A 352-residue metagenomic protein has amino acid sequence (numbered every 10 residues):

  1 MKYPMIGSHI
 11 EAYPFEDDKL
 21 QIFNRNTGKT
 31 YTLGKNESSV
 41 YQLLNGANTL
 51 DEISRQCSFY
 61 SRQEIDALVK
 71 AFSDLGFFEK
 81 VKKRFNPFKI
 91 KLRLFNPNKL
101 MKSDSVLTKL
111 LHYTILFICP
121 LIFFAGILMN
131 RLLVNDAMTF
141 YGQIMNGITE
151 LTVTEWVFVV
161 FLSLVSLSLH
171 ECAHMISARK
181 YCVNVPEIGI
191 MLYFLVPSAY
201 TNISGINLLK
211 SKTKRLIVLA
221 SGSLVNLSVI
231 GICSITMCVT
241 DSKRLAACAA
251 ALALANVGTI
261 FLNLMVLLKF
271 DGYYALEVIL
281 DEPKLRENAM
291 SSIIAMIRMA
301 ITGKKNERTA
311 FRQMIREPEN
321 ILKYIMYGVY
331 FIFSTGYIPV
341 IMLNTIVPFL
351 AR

Functional and structural regions predicted by a protein language model:
M1-R25: Long, low-complexity, charged/polar intrinsically disordered regions in eukaryotic proteins
D18, N26-L110: Long, charge-rich, low-complexity alpha-helical segments
F85-K89, S105, T139, G189-L192 (+5 more regions): Coil-to-alpha-helix initiation sites in intrinsically disordered, low-complexity, charged segments
P87-M191, I232: Core alpha-helical transmembrane segments of integral membrane proteins
S105-P120, G205-S228, A300-P339: Loop-to-transmembrane boundary segments
L121-N146, V229-C248, T335-R352: Juxtamembrane "helix exit" motif at the C-terminal ends of alpha-helical transmembrane segments in multi-pass membrane
G142-V153, E317-I325, R352: Membrane-interface segments at the starts/ends of alpha-helical transmembrane spans
L151-R312: Membrane-embedded catalytic scaffold of the fatty acid hydroxylase/desaturase
